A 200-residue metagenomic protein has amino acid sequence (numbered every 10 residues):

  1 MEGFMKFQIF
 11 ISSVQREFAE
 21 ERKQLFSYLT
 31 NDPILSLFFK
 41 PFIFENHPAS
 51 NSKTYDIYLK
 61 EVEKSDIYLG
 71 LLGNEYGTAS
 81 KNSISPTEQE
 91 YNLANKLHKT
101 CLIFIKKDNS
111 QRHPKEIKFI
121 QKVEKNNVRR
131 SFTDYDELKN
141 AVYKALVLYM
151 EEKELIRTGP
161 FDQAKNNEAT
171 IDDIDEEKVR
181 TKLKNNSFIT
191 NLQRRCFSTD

Functional and structural regions predicted by a protein language model:
M1-L71, L97, K165-T199: Conserved N-terminal substructure of TIR/SEFIR domains
F26-F38, F42, T54-Y149: Cross-kingdom TIR/SEFIR domain
S110-S198: C-terminal interaction surface of TIR/SEFIR-family domains
